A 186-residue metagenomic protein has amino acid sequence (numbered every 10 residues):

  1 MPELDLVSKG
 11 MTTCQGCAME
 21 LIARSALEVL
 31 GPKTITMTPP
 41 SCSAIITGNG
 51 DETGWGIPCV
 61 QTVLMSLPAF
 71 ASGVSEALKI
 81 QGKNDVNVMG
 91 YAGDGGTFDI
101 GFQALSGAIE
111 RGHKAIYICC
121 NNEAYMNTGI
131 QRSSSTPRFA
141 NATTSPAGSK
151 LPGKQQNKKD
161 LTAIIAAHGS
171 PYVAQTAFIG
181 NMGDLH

Functional and structural regions predicted by a protein language model:
M1-N87: Thiamine diphosphate
L21-A23, I46, L78, F98-G101 (+2 more regions): Basic, gly/Ser/Thr/Pro-rich low-complexity segments located predominantly at protein N termini
M37-P39, Y91, I118: Short hydrophobic segments within beta-strands
N84-V88, D99-I116, C120-H186: Glycine-rich ThDP/TPP pyrophosphate-binding loop and its adjacent helix/strand module within ThDP-dependent enzymes
G93-G96: Active-site metal-binding loops of divalent metal-dependent hydrolases
